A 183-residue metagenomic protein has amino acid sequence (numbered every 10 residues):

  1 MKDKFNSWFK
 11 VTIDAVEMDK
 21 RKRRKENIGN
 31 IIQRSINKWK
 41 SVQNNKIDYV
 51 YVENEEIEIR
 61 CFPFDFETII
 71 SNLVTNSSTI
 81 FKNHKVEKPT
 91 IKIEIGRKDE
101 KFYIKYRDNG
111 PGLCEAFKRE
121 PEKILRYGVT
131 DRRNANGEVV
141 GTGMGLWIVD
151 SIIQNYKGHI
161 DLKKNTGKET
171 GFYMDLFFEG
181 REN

Functional and structural regions predicted by a protein language model:
M1-D48: Conserved DHp (HisKA) dimerization/phosphotransfer helix of two-component histidine kinases, i.e., the long coiled-coil
K46-I57: Conserved catalytic submotifs in the C-terminal HATPase_c
D65-K85: Conserved ATP-binding N-box helix of the HATPase_c
K88-E100: Short beta-strand/loop element within the Bergerat-fold HATPase_c
R107-G137: Glycine-rich/acidic phosphate-handling loop/turn and adjacent ATP-lid/helix of nucleotide-binding kinase/ATPase domains
G137-I148: Glycine-rich phosphate-binding loop
G158-H159: Conserved glycine-rich
